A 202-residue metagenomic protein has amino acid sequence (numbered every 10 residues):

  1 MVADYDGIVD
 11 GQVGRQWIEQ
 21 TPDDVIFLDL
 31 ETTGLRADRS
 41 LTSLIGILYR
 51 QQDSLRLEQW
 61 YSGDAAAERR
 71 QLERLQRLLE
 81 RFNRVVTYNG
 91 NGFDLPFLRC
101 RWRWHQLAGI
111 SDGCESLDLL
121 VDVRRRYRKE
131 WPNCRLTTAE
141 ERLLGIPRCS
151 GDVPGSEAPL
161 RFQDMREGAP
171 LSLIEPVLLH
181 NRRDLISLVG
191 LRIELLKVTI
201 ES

Functional and structural regions predicted by a protein language model:
M1-P22: N-terminal accessory regions of nucleic-acid-interacting proteins
D24-T33, N181: Two-metal-ion RNase H-like nuclease active-site motif
D29-E31, D94, D118, D184: Acidic active-site catalytic centers that drive phospho-/nucleotidyl reactions and related ester hydrolyses
G34-D38: Short glycine/serine/proline-enriched coil/turn segments at secondary-structure junctions
R39, L98-C100, I193: Short amphipathic alpha-helical segments
S40-Q52: Short conserved beta-strand segments at catalytic cores or DNA/RNA-binding microdomains of nucleic-acid binding
L55-L143: Conserved DEDDh/DEDDy metal-dependent 3′-5′ exonuclease domain
L136-E201: Acidic, Mg2+-coordinating catalytic module of metal-dependent nucleases/exonucleases that use a two-metal-ion mechanism
